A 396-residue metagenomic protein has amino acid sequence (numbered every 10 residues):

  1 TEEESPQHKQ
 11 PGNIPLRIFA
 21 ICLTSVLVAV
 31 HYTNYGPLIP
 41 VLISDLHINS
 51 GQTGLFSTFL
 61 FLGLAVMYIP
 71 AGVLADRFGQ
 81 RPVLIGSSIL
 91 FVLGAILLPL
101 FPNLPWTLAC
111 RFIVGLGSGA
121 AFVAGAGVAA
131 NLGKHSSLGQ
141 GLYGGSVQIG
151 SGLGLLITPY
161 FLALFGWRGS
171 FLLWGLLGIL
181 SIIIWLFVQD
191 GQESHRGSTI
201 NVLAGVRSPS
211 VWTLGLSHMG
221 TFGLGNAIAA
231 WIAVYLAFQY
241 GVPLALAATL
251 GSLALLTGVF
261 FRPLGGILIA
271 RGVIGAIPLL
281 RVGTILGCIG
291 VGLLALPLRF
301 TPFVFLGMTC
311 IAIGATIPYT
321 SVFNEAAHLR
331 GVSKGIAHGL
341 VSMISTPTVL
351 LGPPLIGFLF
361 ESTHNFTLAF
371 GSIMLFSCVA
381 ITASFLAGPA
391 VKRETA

Functional and structural regions predicted by a protein language model:
Y35-G36, S210-P263: Extracytoplasmic gate region of multi-pass secondary transporters
H47, G79, L100-P105, G241 (+1 more regions): Helix-breaking motifs and short loop linkers at transmembrane-helix boundaries and internal kinks in secondary membrane
V66-P102: Conserved MFS/SLC helix-loop-helix module at the cytosolic interface between two early adjacent transmembrane helices
M67-G79, F261-I274, F360: Helix-to-loop junctions at the C-terminal end of transmembrane segments in multipass secondary transporters
C110-V147: Cytoplasmic helix-loop-helix junction between adjacent transmembrane helices in 12-TM secondary transporters
G141-Q189: Helix-loop-helix hairpin linking two adjacent transmembrane segments in secondary transporters
G275-N324: C-terminal transmembrane helical hairpin of 12-TM major facilitator-type secondary transporters
H328-N365, I373: A late C-terminal transmembrane helix in Major Facilitator Superfamily
